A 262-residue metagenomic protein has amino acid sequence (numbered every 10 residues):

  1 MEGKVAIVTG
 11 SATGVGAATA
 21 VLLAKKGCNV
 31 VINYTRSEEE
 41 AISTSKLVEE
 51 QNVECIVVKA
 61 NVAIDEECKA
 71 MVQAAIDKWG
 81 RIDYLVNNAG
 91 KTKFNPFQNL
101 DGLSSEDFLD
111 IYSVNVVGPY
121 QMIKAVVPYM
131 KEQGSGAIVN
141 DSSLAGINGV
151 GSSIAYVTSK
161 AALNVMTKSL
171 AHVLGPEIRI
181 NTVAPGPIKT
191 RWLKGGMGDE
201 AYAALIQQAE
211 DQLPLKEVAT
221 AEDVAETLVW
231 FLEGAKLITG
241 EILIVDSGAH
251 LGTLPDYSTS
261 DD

Functional and structural regions predicted by a protein language model:
V5, A12-G14: Conserved glycine-rich cofactor-binding loop
P96-L100, S104-L109, A209: Substrate-binding pocket helix/loop in short-chain dehydrogenase/reductase
I123, S159, T167: Active-site helix of classical SDR
P128, A171-P176: Alpha-helical segment proximal to the catalytic Tyr-Lys
S143: Residue(s) in the substrate-gating loop at a strand-loop-helix junction that position the organic substrate next
G175-R179, I238-G240: Short, small/polar-rich loop/turn modules that mediate ligand/substrate recognition or access, typified
E217-V245, H250: C-terminal substrate-recognition "lid" of short-chain dehydrogenase/reductases
